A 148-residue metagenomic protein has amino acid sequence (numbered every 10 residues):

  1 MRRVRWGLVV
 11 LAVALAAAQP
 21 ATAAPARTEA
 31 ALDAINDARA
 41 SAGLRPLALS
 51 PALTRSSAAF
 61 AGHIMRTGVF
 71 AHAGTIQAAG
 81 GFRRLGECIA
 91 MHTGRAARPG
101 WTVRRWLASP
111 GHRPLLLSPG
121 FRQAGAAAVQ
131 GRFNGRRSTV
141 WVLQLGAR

Functional and structural regions predicted by a protein language model:
M1-R5: Positively charged n-region of N-terminal signal peptides that target proteins for export
G7-A17: Bacterial N-terminal signal peptides
Q19-A23: Sec/Tat signal peptide C-region and signal peptidase I cleavage site
A24-R66: A short alpha-helix/helix-coil micro-patch that ends at or immediately precedes a cysteine
L32-N36, T54, A58-A61, G86 (+3 more regions): Extracytoplasmic/secreted envelope proteins and their assembly/folding machinery, especially bacterial periplasmic
S41-R55, G68-A78, H112-A128: Surface-exposed patches in mature extracellular/periplasmic domains of secreted proteins
R55-P99, S118: Short, surface-exposed glycine/acidic/tryptophan-bearing loops
R95-R148: Disulfide-stabilized extracellular recognition modules
